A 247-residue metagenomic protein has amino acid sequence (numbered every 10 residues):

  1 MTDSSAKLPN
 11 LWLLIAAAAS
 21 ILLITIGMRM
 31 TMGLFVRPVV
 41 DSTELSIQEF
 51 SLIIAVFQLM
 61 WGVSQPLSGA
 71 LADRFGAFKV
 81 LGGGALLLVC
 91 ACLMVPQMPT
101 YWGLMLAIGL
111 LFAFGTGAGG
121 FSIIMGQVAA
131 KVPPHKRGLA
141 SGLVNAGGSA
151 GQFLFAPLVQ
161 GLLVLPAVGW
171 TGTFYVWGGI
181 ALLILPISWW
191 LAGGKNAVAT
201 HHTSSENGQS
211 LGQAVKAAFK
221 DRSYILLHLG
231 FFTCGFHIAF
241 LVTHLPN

Functional and structural regions predicted by a protein language model:
M30, Q58-P66, F153: Residue-level signature of mid-helix packing/kink "hotspots" within the transmembrane helices of 12-pass Major
M32-V36, D221-N247: Extracytoplasmic gate region of multi-pass secondary transporters
S64-G76: Helix-to-loop junctions at the C-terminal end of transmembrane segments in multipass secondary transporters
L86-P99: C-terminal ends and interior cores of transmembrane alpha-helices in multi-pass membrane transporters/permeases
Q97-A107: Helix-loop junctions at membrane interfaces in 12-TM secondary transporters
I108-G147: Cytoplasmic helix-loop-helix junction between adjacent transmembrane helices in 12-TM secondary transporters
V144-N196: Helix-loop-helix hairpin linking two adjacent transmembrane segments in secondary transporters
A192-Q213: Flexible cytoplasmic inter-helical loops of multi-pass small-molecule transporters
